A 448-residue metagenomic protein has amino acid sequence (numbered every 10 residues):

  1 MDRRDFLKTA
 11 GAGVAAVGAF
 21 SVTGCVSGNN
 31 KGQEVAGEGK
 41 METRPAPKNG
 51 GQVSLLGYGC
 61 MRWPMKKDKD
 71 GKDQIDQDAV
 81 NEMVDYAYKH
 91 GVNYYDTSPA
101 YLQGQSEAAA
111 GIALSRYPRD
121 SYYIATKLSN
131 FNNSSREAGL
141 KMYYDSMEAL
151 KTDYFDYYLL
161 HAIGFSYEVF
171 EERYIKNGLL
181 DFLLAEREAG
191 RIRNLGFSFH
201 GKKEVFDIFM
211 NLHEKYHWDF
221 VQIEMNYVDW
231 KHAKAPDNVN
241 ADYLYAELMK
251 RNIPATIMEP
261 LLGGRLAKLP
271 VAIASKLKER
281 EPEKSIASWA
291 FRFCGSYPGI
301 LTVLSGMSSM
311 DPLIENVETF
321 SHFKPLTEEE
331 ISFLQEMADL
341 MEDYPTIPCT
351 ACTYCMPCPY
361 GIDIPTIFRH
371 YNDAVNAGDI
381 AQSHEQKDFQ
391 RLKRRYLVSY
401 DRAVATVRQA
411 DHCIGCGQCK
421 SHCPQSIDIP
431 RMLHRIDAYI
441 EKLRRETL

Functional and structural regions predicted by a protein language model:
M1-L7, C355, C413-C419: Twin-arginine (Tat) signal peptide motif
D2-Y122, D153, F182, E188: N-terminal binding-site loop/beta-alpha segment at the start of enzyme catalytic domains that lines or forms
A46, Y58, Y95, A110 (+7 more regions): Conserved, mostly hydrophobic/aromatic
D73-A87, S135-A149, K203-N211, I286-A290: Short, acidic/polar
L150-V169: Active-site groove signature of glycoside hydrolases
I163-R369, N376-L392, R431: Beta/alpha (TIM)-barrel catalytic core signal, keyed to glycine-rich beta->alpha loops juxtaposed to Asp/Glu that bind
E336-A351, S399-G417: Immediate flanking context of iron-sulfur cluster ligation sites
D379-C413, R445-L448: Short Fe-S-cluster ligation motifs
